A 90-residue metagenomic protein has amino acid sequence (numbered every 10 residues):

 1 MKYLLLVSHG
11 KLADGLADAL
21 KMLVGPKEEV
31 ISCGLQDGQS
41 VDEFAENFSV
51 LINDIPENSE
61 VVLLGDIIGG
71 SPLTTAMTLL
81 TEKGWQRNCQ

Functional and structural regions predicted by a protein language model:
M1-Q90: N-terminal loops that bind phosphate or other acidic moieties and the adjacent beta-alpha structural core
